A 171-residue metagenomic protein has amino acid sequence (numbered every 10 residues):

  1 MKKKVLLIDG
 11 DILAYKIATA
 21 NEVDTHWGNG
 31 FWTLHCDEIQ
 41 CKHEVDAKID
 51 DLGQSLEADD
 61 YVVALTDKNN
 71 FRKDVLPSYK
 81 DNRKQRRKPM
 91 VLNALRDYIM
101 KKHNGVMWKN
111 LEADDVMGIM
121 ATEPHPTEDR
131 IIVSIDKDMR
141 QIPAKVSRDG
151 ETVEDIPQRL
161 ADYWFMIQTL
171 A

Functional and structural regions predicted by a protein language model:
M1-D97: Domain-level signal for Mg2+-assisted phosphodiester chemistry and nucleotide/NA-binding surfaces in nucleic-acid
K2-K3, F31-W32, A58, D81-A171: Extended two-metal-dependent nuclease catalytic cores across DNA- and RNA-processing enzymes
